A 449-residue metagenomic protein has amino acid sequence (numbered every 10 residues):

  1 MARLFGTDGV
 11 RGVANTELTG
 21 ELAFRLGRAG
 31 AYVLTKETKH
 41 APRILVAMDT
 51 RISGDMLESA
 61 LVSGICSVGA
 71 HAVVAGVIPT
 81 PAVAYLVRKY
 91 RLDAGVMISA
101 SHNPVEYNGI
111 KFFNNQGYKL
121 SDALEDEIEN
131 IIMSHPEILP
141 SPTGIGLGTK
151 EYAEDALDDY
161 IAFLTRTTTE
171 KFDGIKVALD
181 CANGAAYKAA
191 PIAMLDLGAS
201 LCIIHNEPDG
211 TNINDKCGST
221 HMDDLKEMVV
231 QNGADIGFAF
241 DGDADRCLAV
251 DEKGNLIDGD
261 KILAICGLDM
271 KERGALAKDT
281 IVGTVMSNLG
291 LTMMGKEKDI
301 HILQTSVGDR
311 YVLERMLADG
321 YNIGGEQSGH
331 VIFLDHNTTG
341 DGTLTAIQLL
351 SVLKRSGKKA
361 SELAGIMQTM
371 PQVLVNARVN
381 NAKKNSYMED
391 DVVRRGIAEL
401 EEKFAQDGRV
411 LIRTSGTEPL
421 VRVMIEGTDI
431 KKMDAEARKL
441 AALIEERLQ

Functional and structural regions predicted by a protein language model:
M1-S63, S67-V68, T149-V177, N385: An N-terminal, well-structured beta->alpha segment
V13, N108-N232: Gly/Ser/Thr-enriched, mixed-charge loops and adjacent short helices that form phosphate/oxyanion-binding elements
Y32, K36, H40-Y107, I192-V250 (+1 more regions): N-terminal small/polar loop signature for handling phosphorylated ligands or for N-terminal nucleophile
F112-N115, L248-E252, I332-L334: Short beta-strand-to-turn element immediately C-terminal to the catalytic PLP-Schiff-base lysine in fold type I
S121, I203, N255-G274, G342-S351 (+1 more regions): Gly/Ser/Thr-rich active-site loops/lids in small-molecule metabolic enzymes that frequently grip phosphoryl groups
D126-I161, R166, E252-G325, I332-F333: Proline/glycine-rich low-complexity loops and linkers
I236, R273-Q449: Phosphate-binding and adjacent anionic-ligand microenvironments
